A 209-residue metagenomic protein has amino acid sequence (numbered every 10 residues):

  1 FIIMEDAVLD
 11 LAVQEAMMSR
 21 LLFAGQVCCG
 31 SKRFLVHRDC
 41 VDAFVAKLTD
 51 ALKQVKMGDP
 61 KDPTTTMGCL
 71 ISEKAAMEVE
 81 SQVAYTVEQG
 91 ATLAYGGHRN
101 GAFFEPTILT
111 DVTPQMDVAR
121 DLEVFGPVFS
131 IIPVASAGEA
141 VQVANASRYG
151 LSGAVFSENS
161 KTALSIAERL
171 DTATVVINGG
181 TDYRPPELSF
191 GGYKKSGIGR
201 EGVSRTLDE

Functional and structural regions predicted by a protein language model:
F1-P114, G138, Q142-V143, I177: ALDH superfamily catalytic-core signature
I2, A7, K56, Q89 (+2 more regions): Conserved C-terminal structural/oligomerization subdomain of aldehyde/semialdehyde dehydrogenase
